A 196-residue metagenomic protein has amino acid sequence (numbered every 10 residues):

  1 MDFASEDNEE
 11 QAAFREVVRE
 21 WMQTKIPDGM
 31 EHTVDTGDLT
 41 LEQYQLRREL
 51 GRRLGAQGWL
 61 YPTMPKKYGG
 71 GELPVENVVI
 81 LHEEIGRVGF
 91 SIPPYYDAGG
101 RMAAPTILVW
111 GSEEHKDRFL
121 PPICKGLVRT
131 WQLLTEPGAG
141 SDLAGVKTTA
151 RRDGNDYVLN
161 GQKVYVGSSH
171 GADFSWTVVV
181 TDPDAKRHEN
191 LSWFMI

Functional and structural regions predicted by a protein language model:
M1-Y95, H115-R118, P122-K125: Amphipathic, small/basic residue-rich leader segments at the start of a protein or domain
Q11, M22, S112, G161 (+1 more regions): Residue-level signal for inorganic ion chemistry
H82, A104-I107, L120, W176 (+1 more regions): Conserved protein kinase catalytic domain
P94-E114, G140: N-terminal glycine-rich flavin-associated loop
G126-L134: A short, Trp-centered hydrophobic/proline-enriched beta-strand micro-motif
P137-V146: Active-site-adjacent elements of ketosynthase-type condensing enzymes
T148-R151: A structural signal for short hydrophobic beta-strand segments in well-ordered beta-sheet cores
N155-D156, N160-I196: A short core secondary-structure module
